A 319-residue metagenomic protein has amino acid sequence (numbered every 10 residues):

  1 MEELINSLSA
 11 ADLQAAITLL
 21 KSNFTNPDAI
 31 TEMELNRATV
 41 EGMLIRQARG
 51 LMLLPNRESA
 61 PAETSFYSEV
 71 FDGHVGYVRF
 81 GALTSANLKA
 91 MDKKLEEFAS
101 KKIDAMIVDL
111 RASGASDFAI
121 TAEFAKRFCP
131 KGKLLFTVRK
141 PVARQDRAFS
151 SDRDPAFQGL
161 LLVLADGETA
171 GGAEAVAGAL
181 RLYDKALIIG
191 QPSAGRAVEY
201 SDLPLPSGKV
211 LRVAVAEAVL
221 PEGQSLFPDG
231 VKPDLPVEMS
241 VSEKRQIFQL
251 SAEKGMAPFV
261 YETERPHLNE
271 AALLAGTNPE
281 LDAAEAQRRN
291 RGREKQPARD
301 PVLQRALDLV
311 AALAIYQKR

Functional and structural regions predicted by a protein language model:
E3, S7-I17, V70-G81, A86-K93 (+3 more regions): C-terminal "post-core" interaction segments
A10-V75, V302-R319: Extended, small/polar residue-biased N-terminal targeting/export presequences and adjacent propeptide/linker tracts
